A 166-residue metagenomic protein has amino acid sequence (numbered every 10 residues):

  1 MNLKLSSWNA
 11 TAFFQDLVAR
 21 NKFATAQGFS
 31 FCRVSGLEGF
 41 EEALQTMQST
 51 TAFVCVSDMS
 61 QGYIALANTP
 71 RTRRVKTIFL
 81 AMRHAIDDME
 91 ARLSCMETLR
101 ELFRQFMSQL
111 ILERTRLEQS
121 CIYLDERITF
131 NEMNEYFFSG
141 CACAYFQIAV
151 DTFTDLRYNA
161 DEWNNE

Functional and structural regions predicted by a protein language model:
M1-A12, A67-R73, A81-S108: Extracellular/virion structural assembly segments
M1-N68, D161-E166: Small/polar-rich, solvent-exposed N-terminal microdomains that initiate assembly or binding
V18, K22-A26, S49-T51, M96-D151: Acidic-leaning, charged glycine-interspersed low-complexity segments
Y63-I64, R83-D88, F153-N159: Short, cysteine-centered beta-strand-loop-beta hairpins and adjacent loop/turn segments enriched in charged/polar
P70-A85, G140-F153: Oligomerization/assembly interface segments of phage tail-like spikes and tubes
F146-E166: A hydrophobic membrane-anchoring alpha-helix module
